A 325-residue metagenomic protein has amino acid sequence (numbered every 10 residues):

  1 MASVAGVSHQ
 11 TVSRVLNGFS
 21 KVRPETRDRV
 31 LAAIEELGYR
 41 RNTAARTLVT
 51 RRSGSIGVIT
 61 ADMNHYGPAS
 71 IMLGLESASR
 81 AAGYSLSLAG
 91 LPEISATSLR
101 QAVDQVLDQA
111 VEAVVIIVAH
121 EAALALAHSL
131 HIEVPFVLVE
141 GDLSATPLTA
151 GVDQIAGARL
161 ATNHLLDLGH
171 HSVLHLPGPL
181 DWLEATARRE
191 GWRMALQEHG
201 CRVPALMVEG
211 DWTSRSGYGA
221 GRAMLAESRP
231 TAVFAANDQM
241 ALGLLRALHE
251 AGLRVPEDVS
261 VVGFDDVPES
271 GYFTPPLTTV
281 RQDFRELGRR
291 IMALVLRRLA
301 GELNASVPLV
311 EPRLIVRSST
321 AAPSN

Functional and structural regions predicted by a protein language model:
M1-G54, S324: N-terminal helix-turn-helix DNA-binding module of bacterial transcription factors
S8, G54, E112, H170-S172 (+1 more regions): Short acidic/polar active-site loop segments enriched in Thr and Asp
T11, L48-N64, H164, S172-P179: Short beta-strand segments enriched in small/hydrophobic residues
T43, A61-S70, L88-T97, A150-L160 (+5 more regions): Hinge/beta->alpha junction and helix N-cap segments in small-molecule ligand-binding domains
S55-N163, D167: Alpha-helical recognition/docking segments in bacterial nutrient-uptake and carbohydrate-utilization systems
A223-N325: Flexible loop/turn connectors
